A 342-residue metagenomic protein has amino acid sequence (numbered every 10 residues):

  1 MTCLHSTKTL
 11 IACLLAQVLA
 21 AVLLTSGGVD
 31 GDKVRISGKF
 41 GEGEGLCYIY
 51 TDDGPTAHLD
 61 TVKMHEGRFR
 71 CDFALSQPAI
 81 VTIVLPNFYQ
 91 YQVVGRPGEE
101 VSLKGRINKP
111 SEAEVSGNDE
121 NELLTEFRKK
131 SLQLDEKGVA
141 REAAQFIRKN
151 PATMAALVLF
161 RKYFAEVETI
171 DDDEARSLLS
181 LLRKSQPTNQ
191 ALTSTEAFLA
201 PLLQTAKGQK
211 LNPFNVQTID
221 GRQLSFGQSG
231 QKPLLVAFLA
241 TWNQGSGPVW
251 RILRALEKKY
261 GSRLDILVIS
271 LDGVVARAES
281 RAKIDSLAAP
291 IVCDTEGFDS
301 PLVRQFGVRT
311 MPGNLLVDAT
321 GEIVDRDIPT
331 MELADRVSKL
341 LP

Functional and structural regions predicted by a protein language model:
M1-G38: Bacterial Sec-dependent N-terminal signal peptides
G27-K149: A non-transmembrane, solvent-exposed segment enriched in polar/low-complexity residues
T51, E136-K207: N-terminal targeting signals for export/organelle localization
T193-G227, P290, R336-S338: N-terminal "domain-start" segment that seeds a small globular fold
L224-G247, L253: Short active-site neighborhood of thiol/selenol oxidoreductases, capturing the structured segment around
G247-D285, G297-R304: Structural microenvironment flanking redox-active thiols in thiol-disulfide oxidoreductases
D285-L287, D294-P342: Thiol/disulfide oxidoreductase modules built on the thioredoxin-like
